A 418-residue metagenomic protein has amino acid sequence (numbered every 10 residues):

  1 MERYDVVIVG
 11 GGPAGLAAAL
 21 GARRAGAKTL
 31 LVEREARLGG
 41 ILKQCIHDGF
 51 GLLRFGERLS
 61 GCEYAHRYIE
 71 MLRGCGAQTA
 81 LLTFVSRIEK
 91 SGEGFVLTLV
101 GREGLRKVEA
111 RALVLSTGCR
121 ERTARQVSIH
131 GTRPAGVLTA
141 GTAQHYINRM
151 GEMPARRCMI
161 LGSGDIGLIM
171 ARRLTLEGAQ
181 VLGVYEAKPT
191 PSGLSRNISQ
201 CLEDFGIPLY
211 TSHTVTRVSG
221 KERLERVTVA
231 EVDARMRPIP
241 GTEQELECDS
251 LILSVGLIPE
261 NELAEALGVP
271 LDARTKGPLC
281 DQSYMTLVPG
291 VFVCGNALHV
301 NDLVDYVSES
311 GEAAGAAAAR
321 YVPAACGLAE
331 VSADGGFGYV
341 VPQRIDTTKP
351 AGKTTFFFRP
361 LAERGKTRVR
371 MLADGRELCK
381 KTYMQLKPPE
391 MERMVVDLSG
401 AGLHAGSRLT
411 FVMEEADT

Functional and structural regions predicted by a protein language model:
M1-D5, L81, A319-T418: Rossmann-like nucleotide/phosphate-binding core characteristic of flavoprotein oxidoreductases
M1-V9, H66-R157, D233-G241, I252 (+1 more regions): FAD-binding core/adjacent interface of flavoenzyme oxidoreductases
Y4-R67, M71, H145, P154-Q200 (+1 more regions): Beta1-alpha1 glycine-rich phosphate/pyrophosphate-binding loop at the start of Rossmann-like nucleotide-binding domains
F55-R58, C62, K188, G241 (+2 more regions): Hydrophobic alpha-helical scaffolding
L72-L99, T175-E262, G352-Q385: A Rossmann-like FAD-binding core segment of flavoenzymes
R106, A112-L209, T214-R223, A297-D302: Predominantly flavin-linked oxidoreductase catalytic cores and closely associated redox partners
L115, V137-I147, S250-N301: FAD-site-proximal beta/loop scaffold in flavoenzymes
C294-G335: A conserved FAD-binding loop/helix module that cradles the flavin
